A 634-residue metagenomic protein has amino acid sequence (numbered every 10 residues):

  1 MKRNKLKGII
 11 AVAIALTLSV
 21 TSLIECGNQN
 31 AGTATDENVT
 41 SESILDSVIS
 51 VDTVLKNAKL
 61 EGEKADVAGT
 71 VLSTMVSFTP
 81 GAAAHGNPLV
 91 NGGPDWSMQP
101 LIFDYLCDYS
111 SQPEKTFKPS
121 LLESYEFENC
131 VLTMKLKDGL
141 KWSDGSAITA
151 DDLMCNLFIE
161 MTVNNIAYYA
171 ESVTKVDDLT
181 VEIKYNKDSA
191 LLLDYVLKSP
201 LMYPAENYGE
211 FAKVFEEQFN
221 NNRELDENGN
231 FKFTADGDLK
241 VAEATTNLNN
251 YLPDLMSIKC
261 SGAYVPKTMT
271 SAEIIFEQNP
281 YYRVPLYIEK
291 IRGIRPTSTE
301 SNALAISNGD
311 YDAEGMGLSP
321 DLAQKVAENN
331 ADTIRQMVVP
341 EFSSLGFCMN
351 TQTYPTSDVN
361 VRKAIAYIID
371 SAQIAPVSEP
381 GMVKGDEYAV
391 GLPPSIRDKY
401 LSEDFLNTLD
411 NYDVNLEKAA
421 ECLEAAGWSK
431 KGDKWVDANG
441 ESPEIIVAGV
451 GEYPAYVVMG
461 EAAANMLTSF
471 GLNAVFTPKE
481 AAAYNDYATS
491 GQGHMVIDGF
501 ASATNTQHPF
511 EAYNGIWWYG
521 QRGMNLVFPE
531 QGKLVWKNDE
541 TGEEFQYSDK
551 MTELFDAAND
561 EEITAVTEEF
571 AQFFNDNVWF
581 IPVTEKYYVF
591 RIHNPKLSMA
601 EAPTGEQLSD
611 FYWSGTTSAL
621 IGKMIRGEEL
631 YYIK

Functional and structural regions predicted by a protein language model:
M1-A68, S172, K430-G432, D437 (+1 more regions): Short, low-complexity disordered leader/linker segments with a strong preference for bacterial N-terminal type II
L72-F127: N-terminal lobe/hinge region of extracytoplasmic solute-binding protein
S73, T149-C155, D178-E182, K290 (+5 more regions): Alpha-helical secondary-structure segments
S77, M269-S271, S395, W428-S502 (+1 more regions): Ligand/substrate-recognition segments at binding pockets and active sites
G81, E273, Q278, I368-F405 (+2 more regions): Detector for C-terminal structural segments
S111-Q112, M202-P285, E421, K634: Gly/Pro-rich hinge or "lid" segments in bacterial periplasmic/extracellular proteins
E123-N164, V176, T180-E182, L191 (+3 more regions): Aromatic- and charge-enriched surface segment that lines or borders ligand/interaction sites
F276-K325, N473-V475, E480-A481: Ligand-site clamp/hinge motif
